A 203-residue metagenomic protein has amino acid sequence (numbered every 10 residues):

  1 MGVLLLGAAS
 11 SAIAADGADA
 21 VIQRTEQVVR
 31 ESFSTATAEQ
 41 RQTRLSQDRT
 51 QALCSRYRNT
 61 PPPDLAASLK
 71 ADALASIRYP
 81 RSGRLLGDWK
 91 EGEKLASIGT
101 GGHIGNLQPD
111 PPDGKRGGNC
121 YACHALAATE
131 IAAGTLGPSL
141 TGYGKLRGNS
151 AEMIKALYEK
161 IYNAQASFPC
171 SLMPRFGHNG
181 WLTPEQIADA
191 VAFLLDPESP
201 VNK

Functional and structural regions predicted by a protein language model:
G7-H103, F193-K203: Post-cleavage N-terminal segment of exported redox proteins
D19-S32, A36, R41, G87-E91 (+2 more regions): Extracytoplasmic electron-transfer domains, predominantly the class I c-type cytochrome c fold
P80-R81, P109, F176-N179: Generic anion/oxyanion-binding catalytic loop in active/binding sites
Q108-G118: Local sequence-structure signature of Cys/Sec-based thiol-disulfide redox active-site neighborhoods
